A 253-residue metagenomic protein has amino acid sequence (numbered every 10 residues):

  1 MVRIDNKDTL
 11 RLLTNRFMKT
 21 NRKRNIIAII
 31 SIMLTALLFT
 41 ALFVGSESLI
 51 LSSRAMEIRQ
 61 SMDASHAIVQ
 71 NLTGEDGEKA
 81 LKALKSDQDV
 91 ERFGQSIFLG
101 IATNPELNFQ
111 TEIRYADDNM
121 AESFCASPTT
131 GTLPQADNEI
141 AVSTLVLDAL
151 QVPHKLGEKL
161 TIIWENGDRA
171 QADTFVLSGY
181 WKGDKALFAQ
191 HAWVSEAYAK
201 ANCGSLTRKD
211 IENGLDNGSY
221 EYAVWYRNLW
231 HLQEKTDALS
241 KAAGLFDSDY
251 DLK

Functional and structural regions predicted by a protein language model:
M1-F39: N-terminal Sec/SRP start-transfer signal
A41, E47-K253: Basic-flanked hydrophobic alpha-helices used for secretion and membrane insertion
